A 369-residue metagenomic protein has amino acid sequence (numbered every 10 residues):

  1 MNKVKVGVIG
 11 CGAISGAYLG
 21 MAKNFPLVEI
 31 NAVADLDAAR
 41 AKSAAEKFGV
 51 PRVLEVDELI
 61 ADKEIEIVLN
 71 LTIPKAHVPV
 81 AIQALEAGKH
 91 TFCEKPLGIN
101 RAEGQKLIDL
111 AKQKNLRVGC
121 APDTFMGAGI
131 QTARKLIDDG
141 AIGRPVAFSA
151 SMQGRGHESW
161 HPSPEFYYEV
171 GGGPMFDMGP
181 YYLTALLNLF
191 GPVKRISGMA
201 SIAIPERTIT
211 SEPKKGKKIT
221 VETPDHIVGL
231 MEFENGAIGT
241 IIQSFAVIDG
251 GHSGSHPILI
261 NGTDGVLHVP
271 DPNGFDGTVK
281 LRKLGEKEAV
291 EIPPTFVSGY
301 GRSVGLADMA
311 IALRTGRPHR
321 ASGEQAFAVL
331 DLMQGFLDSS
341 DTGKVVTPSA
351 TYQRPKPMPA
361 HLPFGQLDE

Functional and structural regions predicted by a protein language model:
M1-F48: N-terminal Rossmann-like dinucleotide-binding module
K3, V28-I30, I65, P145 (+1 more regions): Core-facing hydrophobic residues within beta-strands of well-ordered domains
V28-I30, E288-P294, I311-V329: Glycine- and charged-residue-rich phosphate/anionic-cofactor binding loop of Rossmann-like
L36, T295-L306: Active-site loop of classical SDR/Rossmann-like NAD(P)-dependent oxidoreductases, centered on the catalytic Tyr-X3-Lys
P51-K63: Short acidic low-complexity segments
E66-I67, I73-F125, G140: Beta-strand-loop-alpha-helix segment that lines the small-molecule cofactor/substrate pocket of alpha/beta enzymes
T124-V221, G343: Predominantly a Rossmann-like dinucleotide-binding segment in NAD(P)-dependent oxidoreductases
T184-D276, S303-H319, G335-F336, S349-E369: Contiguous beta-strand/loop segments that form the cofactor/metal-binding neighborhood of enzyme cores
